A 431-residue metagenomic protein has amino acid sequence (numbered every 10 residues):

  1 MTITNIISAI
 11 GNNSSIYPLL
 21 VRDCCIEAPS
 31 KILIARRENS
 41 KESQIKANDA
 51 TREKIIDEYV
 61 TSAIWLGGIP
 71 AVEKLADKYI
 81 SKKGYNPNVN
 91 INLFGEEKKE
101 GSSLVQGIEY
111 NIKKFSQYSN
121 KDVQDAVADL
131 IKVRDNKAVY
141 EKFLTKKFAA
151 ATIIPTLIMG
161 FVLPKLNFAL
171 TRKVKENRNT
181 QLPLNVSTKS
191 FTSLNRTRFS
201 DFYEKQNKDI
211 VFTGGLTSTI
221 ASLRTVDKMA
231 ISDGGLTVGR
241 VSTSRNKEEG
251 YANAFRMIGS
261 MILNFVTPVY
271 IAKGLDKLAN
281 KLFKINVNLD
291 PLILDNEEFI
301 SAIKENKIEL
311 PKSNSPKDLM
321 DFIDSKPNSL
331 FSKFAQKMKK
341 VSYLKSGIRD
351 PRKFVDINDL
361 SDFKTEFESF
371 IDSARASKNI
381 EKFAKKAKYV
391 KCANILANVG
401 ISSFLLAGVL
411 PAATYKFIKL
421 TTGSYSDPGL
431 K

Functional and structural regions predicted by a protein language model:
M1-K431: Glycine-rich, hydrophobic membrane-spanning regions of integral membrane proteins that mediate transport
